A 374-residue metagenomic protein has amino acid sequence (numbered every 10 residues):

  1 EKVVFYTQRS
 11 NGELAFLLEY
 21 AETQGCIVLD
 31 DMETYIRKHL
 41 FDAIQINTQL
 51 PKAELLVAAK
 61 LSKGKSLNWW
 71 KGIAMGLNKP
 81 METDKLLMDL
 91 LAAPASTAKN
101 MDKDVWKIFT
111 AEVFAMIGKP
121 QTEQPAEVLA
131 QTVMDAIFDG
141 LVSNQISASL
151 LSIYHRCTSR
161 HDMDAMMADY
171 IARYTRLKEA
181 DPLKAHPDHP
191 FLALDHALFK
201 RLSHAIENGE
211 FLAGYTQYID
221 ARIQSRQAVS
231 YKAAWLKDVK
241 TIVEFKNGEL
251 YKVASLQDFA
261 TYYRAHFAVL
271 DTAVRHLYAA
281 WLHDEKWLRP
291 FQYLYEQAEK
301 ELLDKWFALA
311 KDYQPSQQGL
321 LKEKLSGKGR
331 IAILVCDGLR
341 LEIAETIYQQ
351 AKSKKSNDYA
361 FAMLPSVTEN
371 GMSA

Functional and structural regions predicted by a protein language model:
E1-R330, G338-A374: …; additionally, a secondary subgroup of soluble metalloenzymes is captured
